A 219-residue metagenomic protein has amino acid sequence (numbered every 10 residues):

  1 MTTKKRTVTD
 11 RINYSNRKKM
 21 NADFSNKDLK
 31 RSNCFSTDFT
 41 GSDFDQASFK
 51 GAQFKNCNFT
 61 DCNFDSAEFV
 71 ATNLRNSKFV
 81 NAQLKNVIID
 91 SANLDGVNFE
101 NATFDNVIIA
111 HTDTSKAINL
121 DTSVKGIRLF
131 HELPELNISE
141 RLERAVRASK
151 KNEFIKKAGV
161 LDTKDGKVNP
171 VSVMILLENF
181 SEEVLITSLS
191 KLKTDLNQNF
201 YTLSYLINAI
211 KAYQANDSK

Functional and structural regions predicted by a protein language model:
M1-I12, K125-K219: N-terminal capping/linker segments that flank leucine-rich repeat
M1-K151: Tandem repeat scaffolds
